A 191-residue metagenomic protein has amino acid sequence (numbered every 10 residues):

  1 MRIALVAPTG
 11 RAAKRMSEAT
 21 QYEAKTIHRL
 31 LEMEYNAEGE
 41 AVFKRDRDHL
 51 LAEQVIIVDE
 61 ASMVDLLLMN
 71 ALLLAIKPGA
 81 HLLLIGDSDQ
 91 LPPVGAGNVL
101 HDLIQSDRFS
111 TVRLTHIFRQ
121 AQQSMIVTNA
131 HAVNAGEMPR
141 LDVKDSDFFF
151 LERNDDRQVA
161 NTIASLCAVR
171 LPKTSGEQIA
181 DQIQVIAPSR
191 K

Functional and structural regions predicted by a protein language model:
R2-Q54: Inter-Walker segment of RecA-like/P-loop motor cores
A24, D48-L50, L74-G79, I104-R108 (+2 more regions): Conserved catalytic network of the ASCE P-loop NTPase/AAA+ motor domain
L31, M63-D65, L91-P92: Catalytic P-loop NTPase motifs of RecA-like helicase/translocase cores
V55-I56, L83: Hydrophobic "anchor" residues on beta-strands that sit immediately upstream of conserved functional sites
D59-E60, G86: Walker B catalytic acidic pair
L66-A80, N98-L103: Short, conserved "post-DEAD/DEAH" coupling segment immediately C-terminal to helicase motif II within the SF2/RecA-like
S88-K191: Conserved helicase motor core of P-loop NTPases
